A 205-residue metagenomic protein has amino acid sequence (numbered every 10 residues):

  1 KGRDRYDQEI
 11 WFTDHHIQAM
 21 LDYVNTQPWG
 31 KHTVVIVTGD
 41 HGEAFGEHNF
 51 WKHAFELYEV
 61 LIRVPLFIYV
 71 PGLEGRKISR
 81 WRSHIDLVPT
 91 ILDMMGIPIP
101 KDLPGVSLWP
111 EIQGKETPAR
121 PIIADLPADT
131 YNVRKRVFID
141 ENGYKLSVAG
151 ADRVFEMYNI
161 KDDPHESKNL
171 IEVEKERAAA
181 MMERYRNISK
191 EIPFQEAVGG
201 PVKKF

Functional and structural regions predicted by a protein language model:
K1-F205: Catalytic domains that recognize anionic headgroups
